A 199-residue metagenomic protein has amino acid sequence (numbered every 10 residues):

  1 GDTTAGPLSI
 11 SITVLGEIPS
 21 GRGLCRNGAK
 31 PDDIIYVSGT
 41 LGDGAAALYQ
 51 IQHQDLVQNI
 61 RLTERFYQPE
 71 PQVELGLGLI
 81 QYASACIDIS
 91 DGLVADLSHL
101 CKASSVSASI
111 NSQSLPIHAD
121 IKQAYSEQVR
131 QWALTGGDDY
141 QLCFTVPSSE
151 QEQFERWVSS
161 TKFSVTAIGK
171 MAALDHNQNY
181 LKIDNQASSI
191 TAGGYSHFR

Functional and structural regions predicted by a protein language model:
G1, N27, S38-T40, E64-Q68 (+3 more regions): Glycine- and other small-residue-rich loops at beta-strand/loop junctions that grip anionic moieties
G1-Y49, K170: Glycine-rich anion-binding loops of enzyme active sites
T3-I10, L15-G21, Q81-Y82, C86-R199: Glycine-/charge-enriched secondary-structure boundary and capping motifs
G6-P7, I51, V57-N59, Y82: Active-site-proximal beta-alpha loop/turn segments in soluble metabolic enzymes
G23, G28-A29, A46, Q50-H53 (+3 more regions): Short capping/connector residues at structural and topological boundaries
C25, L75-G76, Q131-A133: Short, flexible, glycine/charge-rich loop motifs used to bind or transfer phosphoryl groups or to couple energy/partner
D33-G39, Q68-L93: Internal active-site segments that recognize and position negatively charged phosphoryl groups and nucleotide moieties
H53-E70: A short, charged helix-loop
